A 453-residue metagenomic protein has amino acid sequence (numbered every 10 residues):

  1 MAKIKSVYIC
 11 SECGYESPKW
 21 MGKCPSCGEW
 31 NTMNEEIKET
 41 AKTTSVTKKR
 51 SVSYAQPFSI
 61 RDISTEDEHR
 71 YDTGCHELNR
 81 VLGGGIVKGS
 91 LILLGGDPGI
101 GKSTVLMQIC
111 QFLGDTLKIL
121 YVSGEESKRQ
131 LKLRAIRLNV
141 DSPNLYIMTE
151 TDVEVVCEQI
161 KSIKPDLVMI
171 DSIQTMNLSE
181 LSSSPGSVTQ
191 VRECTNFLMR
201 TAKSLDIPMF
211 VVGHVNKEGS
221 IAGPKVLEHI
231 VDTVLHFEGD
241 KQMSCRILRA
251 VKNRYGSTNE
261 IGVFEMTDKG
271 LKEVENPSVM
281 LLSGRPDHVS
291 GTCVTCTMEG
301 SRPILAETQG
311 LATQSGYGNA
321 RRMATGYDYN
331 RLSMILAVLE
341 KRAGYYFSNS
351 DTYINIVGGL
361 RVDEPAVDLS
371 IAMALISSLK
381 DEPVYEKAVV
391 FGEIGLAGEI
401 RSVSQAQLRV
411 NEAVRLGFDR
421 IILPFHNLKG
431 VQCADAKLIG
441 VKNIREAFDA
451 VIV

Functional and structural regions predicted by a protein language model:
A2-E12, E16-R80, V87-L93, I100-C110 (+6 more regions): Peripheral, non-AAA+ core regions of ATP-driven protein-machinery
D97, G124: P-loop (Walker A) phosphate-binding loop of NTP-binding proteins
I119-S123: Conserved RecA-like ASCE P-loop NTPase motor core of nucleic-acid helicases/translocases
K128: Divalent metal-dependent catalytic cores for phosphoryl transfer on phosphate-bearing substrates
Y146: Conserved nucleotide-sensing/catalytic segment adjacent to the nucleotide-binding pocket in NTP-handling enzymes
